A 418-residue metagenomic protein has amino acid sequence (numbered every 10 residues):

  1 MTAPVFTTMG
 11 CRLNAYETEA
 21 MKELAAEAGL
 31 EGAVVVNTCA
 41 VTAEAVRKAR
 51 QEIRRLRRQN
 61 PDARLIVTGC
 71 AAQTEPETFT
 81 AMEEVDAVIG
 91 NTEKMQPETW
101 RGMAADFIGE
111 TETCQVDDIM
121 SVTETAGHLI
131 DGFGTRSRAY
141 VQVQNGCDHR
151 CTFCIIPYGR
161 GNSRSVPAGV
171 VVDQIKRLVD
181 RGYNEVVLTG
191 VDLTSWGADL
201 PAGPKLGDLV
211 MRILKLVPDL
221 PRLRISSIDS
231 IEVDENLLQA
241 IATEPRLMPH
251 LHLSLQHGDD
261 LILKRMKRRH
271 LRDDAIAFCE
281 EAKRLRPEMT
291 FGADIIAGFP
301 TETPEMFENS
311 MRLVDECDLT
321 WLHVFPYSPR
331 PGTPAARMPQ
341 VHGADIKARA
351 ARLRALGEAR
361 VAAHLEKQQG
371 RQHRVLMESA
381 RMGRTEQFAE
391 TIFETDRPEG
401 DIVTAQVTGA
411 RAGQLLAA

Functional and structural regions predicted by a protein language model:
M1-W196, M211, N236, L247 (+6 more regions): Proteins enriched for Cys/Gly/acidic motifs involved in redox and nucleic-acid/cofactor modification
L65-I66, T74-E75, D180-T303: Conserved SAM/AdoMet-binding glycine-rich loop
M95, H149, T194, D260-L261 (+3 more regions): Glycine-centered loop/turn positions within well-structured domains that cap or flank conserved ligand/cofactor-binding
G134-R136, C147-D148, L247, H257 (+4 more regions): Short flexible coil/turn linkers enriched for glycine and charged/polar residues that connect secondary-structure
G190, S227, L255-H257, A293-A297 (+5 more regions): Active-site proximal loops enriched in glycine and acidic residues that flank catalytic Cys/His/Asp and coordinate
E302, C317-L319: Contiguous mid-protein beta-loop-alpha structural module that forms a pocket-lining wall or clamp of enzyme active
L322: Mid-domain, small-residue-enriched loop/turn segments at the edges of structured enzyme/sensor domains
P329, A336-A418: Terminal RNA-binding accessory module
